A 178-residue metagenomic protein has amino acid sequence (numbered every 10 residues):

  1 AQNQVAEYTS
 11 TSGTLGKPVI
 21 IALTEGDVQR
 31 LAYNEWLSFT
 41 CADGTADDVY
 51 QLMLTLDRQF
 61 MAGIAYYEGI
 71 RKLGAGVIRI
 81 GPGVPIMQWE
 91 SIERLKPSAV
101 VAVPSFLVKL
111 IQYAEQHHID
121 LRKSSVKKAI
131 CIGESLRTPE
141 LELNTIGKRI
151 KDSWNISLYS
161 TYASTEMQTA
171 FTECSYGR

Functional and structural regions predicted by a protein language model:
A1-S10, G16-Y33, L37, C41 (+1 more regions): Nucleotide 5′-phosphate-binding alpha/beta core
T11-T14, Y50, V100, A163: Conserved S/T- and glycine-rich ATP-binding loop of Class I adenylate-forming
G13-G16, G63, G133, A163: Glycine-centered flexibility sites
V19-I20, F60, L136-E140: A generic structural signal for short coil/turn motifs at secondary-structure boundaries
E25-T40, V49-K109: AMP-binding/adenylate-forming
G44-T45, S124: Short, flexible coil/linker segments at domain boundaries that flank nucleotide/cofactor-interacting
L73-R178: Active-site glycine/GP-rich loop and adjacent strand/helix microenvironment that borders small-molecule binding pockets
